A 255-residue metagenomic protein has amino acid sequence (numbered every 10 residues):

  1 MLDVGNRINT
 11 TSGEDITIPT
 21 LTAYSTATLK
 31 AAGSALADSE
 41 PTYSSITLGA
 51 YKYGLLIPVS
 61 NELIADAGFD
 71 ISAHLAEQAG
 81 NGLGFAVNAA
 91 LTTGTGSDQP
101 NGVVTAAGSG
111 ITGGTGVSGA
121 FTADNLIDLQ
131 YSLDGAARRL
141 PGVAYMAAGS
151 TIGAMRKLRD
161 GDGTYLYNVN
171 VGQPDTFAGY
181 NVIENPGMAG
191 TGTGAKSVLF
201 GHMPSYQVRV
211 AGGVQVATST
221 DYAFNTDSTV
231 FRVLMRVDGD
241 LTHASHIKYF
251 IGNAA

Functional and structural regions predicted by a protein language model:
M1-G142, R156, T164, D175 (+3 more regions): Acidic/polar, low-complexity extended loops/arms that serve as protein-protein interfaces in large oligomeric shells
P41-T47, A73-G80, A120, R159-A255: Sequence/fold signature of self-assembling virion shell proteins
A86-L91, I152, Q207-V208, V216: Charged, low-complexity, helix-prone segments enriched in Lys/Glu/Asp/Gln
V143-A147: Beta-edge loop/turn motif
A148-T151, R159: Active-site pocket-lining segment
